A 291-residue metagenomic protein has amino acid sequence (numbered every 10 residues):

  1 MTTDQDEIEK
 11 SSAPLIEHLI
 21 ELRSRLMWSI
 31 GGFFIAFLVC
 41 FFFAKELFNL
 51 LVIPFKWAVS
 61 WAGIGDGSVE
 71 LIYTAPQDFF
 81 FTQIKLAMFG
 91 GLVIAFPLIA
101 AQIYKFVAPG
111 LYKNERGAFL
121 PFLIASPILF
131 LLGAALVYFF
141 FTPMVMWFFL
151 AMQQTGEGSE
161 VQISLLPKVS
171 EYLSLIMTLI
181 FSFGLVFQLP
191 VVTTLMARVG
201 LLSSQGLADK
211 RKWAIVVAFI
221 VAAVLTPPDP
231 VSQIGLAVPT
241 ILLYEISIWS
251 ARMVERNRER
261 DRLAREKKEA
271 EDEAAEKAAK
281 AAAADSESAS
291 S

Functional and structural regions predicted by a protein language model:
M1-S291: Membrane topogenic/interface segments and analogous intrinsically disordered interaction regions
